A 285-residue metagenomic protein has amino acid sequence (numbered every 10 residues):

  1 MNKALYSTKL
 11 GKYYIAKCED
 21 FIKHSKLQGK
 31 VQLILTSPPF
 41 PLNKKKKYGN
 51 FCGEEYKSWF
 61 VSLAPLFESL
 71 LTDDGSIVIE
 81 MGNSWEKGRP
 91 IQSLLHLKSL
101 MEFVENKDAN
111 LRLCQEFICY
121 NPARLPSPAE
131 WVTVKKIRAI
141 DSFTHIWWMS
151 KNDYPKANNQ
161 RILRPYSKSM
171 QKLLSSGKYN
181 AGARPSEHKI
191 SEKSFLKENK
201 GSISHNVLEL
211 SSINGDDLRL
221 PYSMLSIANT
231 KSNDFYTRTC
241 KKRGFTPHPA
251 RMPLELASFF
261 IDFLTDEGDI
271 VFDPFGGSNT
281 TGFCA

Functional and structural regions predicted by a protein language model:
M1-A285: Core catalytic lobe of class I
